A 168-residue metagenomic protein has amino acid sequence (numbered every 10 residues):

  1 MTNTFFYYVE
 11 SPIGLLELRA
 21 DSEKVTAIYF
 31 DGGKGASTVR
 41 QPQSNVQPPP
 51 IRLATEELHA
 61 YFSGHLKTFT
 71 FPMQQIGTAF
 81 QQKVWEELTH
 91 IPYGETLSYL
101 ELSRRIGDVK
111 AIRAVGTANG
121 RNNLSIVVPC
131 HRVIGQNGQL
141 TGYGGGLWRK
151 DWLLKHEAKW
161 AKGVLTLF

Functional and structural regions predicted by a protein language model:
M1-K110, H156-F168: Basic nucleic-acid-binding alpha-helical/helix-turn surface characteristic of O6-alkylguanine DNA
R113-N122: Regulatory, non-catalytic segments
N123, V127: Major-groove DNA-recognition helix of helix-turn-helix-type DNA-binding domains
C130: Short cysteine clusters
N137-F168: …primarily DNA-binding HTH/wHTH and HhH modules…
